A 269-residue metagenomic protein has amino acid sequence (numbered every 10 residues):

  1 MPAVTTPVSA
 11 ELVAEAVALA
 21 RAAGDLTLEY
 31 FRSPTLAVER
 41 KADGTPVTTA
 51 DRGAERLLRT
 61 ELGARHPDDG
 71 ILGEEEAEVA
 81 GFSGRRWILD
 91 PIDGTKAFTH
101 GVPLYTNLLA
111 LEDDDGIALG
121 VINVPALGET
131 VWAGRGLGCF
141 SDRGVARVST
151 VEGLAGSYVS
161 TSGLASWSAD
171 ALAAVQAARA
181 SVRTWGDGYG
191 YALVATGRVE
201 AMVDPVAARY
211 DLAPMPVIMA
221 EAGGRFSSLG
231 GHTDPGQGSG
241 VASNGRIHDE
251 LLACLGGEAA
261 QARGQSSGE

Functional and structural regions predicted by a protein language model:
M1-I92, E250-A253, A260-E269: N-terminal subdomain of lithium-sensitive/metallo-dependent phosphomonoesterases centered on the IMPase/IPPase/PAP
A16, A20-A23, G120, M215 (+1 more regions): Small-residue (primarily alanine) positions within well-ordered alpha-helices, especially packing/interaction faces
T27, D51, L62, T95 (+6 more regions): Residue-level signal for inorganic ion chemistry
E39, V79-G81, D114, W132 (+2 more regions): Solvent-exposed alpha-helices and their adjacent loops that cap or buttress functional pockets in soluble metabolic
R52, E75, P91-G94, P125 (+4 more regions): Generic detector of well-ordered alpha-helical packing
G81-F140: DPxDG-like acidic metal-binding loop motif
S141-V145: A structural micro-motif at secondary-structure boundaries
R147-E269: An extended, acidic
